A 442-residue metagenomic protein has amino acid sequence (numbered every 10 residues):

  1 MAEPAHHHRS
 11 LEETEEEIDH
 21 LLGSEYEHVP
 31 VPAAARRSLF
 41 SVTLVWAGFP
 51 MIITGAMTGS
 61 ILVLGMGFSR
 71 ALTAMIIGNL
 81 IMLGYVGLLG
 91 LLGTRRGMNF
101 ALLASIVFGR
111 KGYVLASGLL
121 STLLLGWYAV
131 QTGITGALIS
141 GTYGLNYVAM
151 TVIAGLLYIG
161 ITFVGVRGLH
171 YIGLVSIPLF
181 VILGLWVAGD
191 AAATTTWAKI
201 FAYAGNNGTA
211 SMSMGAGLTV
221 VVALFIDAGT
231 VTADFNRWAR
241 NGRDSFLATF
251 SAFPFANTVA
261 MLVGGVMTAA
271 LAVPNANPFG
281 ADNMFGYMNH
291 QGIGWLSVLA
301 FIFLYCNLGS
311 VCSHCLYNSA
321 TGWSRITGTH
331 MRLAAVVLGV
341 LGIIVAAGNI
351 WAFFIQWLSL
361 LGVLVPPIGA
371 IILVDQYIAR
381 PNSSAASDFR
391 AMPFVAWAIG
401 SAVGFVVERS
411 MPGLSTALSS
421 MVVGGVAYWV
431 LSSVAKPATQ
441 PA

Functional and structural regions predicted by a protein language model:
A2-S69, G208-L218, N236-D244, V434-A442: Membrane-interface "cap" regions at the ends of multi-pass membrane proteins
L39-G55, A188-T194, Y203-T268, G292-S313 (+1 more regions): Hydrophobic, membrane-embedded alpha-helices of multi-pass small-molecule transporters
V45-F49, A116-S121, T142-V164, P178-A188 (+3 more regions): Transmembrane alpha-helical segments of multi-pass small-molecule transport proteins
I52-G55, L80-Y85, L120-A129, L179-D190 (+3 more regions): Selective recognition of specific alpha-helical transmembrane segments in multi-pass small-molecule
S60-G65, G90-L91, I134-T142, G155-S176 (+5 more regions): Membrane-water interface regions at transmembrane-helix termini and the short interhelical loops of multi-pass membrane
S60-L91, G112-V114, F253-T258: Extracellular loop-to-transmembrane helix junctions
G136, A149, I153-A193, F246-F253 (+2 more regions): Membrane-interface loop-to-helix entry segments
G369-A442: C-terminal membrane-solvent junction of multi-pass transporters and transport-like membrane proteins
